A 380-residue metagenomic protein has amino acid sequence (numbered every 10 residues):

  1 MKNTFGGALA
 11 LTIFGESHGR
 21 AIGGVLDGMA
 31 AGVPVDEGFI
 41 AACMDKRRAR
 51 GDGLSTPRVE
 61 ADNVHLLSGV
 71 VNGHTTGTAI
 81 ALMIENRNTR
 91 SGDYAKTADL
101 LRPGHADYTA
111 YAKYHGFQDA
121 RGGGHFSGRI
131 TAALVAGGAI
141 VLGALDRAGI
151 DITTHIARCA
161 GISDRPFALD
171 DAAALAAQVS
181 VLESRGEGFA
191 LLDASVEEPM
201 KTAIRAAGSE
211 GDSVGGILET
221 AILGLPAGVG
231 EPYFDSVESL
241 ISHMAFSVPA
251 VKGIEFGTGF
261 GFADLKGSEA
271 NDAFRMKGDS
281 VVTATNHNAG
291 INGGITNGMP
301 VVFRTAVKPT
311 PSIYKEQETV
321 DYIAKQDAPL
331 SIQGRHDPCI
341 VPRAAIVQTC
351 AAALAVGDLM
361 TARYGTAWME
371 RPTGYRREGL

Functional and structural regions predicted by a protein language model:
M1-L380: Generic N-terminal targeting/processing segments that precede catalytic cores or assembly contacts
